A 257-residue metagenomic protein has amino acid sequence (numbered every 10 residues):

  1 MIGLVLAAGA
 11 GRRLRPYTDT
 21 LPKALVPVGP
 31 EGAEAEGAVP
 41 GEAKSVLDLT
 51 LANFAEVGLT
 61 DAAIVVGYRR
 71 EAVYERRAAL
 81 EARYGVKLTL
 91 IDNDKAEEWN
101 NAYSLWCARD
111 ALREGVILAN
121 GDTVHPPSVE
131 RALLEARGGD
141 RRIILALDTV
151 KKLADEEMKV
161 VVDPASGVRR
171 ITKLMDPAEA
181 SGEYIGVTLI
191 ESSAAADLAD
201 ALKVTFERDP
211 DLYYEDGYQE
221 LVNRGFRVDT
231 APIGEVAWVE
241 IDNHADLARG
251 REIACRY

Functional and structural regions predicted by a protein language model:
M1-G3, S181-Y257: Conserved alpha/beta core of the MobA/IspD/sugar-nucleotide pyrophosphorylase nucleotidyltransferase superfamily
M1-V73: N-terminal glycine-rich phosphate-binding loop and ensuing alpha1 helix
I2, T60-A62, K87, G115 (+2 more regions): Residues at the starts of beta-strands that form the adenosine-phosphate
A24, K87-T89, G167, R227-D229: Conserved beta-strand segments of alpha/beta enzyme cores
L25, V160-V162, T230: A structural signal for short hydrophobic beta-strand segments in well-ordered beta-sheet cores
L49, A72, C107, A132 (+3 more regions): Alpha-helical elements of Rossmann-like donor-binding domains used by nucleotide-donor carbohydrate transfer enzymes
Y74, E81-M158, V162: Conserved beta-loop-beta/alpha segment of the NTase-like Rossmann-fold superfamily that binds/positions NTPs
R77, P126-E207: Conserved core of the sugar-phosphate nucleotidyltransferase
